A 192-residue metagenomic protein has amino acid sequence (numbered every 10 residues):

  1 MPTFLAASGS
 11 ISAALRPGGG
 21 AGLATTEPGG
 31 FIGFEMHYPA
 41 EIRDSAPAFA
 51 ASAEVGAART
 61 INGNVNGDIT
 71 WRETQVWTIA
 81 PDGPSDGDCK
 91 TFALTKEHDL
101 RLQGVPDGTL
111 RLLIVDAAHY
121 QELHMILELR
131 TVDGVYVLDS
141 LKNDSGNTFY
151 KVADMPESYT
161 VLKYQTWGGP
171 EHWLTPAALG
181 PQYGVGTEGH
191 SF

Functional and structural regions predicted by a protein language model:
P2-F192: A structural boundary/capping signal
